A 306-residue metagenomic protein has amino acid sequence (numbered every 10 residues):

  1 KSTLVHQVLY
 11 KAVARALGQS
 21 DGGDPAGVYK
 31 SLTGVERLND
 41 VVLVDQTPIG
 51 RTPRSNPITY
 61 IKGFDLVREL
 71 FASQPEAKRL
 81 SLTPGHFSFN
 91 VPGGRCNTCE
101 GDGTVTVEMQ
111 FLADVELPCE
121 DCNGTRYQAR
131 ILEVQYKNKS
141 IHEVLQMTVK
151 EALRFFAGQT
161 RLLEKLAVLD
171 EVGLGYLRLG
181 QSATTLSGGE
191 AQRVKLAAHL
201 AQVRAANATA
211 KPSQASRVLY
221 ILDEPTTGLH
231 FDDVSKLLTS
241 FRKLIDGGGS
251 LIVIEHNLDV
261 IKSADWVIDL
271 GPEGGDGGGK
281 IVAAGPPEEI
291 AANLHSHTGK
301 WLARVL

Functional and structural regions predicted by a protein language model:
K1-L306: Conserved phosphate-binding elements of NTP-dependent enzyme cores
